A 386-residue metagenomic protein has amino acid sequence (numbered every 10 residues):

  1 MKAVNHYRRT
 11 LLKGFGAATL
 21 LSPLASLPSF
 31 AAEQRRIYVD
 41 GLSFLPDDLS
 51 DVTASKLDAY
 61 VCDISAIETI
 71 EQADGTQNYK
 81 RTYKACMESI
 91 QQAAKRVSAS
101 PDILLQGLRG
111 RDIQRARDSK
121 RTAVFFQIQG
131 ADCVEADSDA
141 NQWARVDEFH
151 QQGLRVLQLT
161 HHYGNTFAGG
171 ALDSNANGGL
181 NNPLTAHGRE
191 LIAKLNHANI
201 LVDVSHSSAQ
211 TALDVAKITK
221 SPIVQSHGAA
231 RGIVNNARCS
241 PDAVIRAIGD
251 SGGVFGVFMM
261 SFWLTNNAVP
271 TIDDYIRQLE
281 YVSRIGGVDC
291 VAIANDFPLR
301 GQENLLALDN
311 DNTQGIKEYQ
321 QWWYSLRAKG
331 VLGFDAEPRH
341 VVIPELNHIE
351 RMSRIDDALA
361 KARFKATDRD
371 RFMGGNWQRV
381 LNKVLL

Functional and structural regions predicted by a protein language model:
H6, T10, G14-L21, F30-G169 (+4 more regions): N-terminal hydrophobic targeting/anchoring segments and the immediately downstream early-domain regions of hydrolases
A176-N266: Active-site core of metal-dependent hydrolases
